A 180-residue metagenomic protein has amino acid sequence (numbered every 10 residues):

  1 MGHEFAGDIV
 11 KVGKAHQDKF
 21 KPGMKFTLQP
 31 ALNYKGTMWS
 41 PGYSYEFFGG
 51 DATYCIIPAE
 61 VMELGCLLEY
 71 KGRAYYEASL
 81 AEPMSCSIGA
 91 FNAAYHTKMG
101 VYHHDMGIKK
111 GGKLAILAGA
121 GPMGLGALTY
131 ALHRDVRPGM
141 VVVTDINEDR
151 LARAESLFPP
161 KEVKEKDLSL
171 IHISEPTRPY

Functional and structural regions predicted by a protein language model:
M1-L32, F48-G49, L68: Glycine-rich beta-strand-centered segment in the early N-terminal region that forms part of a ligand/cofactor-binding
E4, E82, E175: Acidic-residue sensor for enzyme active/binding pockets
K19, G36, G124: Glycine/Thr-rich phosphate-binding loops of Rossmann-like dinucleotide-binding domains
P30-G111: NAD(P)H dinucleotide-binding glycine-rich loop of Rossmann-like/cofactor-binding domains, especially the beta1-alpha1
A74-L170: Mid-domain Rossmann-like dinucleotide-binding core that forms the NAD(H)/NADP(H) cofactor-binding site
I171-Y180: Single conserved hydrophobic/aromatic residue that forms the stacking wall/gate of nucleotide- or nucleobase-binding
